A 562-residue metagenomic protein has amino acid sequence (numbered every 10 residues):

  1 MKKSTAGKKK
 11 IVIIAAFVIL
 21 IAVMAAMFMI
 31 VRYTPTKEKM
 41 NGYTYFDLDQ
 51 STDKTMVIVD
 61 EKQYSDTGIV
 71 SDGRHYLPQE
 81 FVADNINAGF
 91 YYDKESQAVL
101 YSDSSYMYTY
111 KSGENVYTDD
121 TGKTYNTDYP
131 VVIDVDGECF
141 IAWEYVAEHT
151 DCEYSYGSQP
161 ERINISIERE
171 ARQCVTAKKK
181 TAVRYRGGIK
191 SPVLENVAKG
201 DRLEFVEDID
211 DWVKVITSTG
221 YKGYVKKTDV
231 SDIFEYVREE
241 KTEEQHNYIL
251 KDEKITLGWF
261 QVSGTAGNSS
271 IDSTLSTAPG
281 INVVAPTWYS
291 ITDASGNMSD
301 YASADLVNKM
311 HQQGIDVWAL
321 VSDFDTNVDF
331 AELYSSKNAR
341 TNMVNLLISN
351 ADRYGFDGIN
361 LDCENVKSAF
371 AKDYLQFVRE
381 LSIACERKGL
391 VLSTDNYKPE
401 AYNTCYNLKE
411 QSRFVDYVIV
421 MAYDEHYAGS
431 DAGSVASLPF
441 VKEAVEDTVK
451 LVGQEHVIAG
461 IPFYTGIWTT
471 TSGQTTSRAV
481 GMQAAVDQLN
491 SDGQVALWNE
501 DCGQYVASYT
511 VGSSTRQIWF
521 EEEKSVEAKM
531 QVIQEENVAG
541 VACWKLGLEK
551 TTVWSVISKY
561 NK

Functional and structural regions predicted by a protein language model:
K2-I209, S231, R238-L250: Primary recognition of N-terminal secretory signal peptides and signal-anchoring hydrophobic helices
Y101, G200, V213-T217, V225: SH3/SH3-like beta-barrel fold
V175, T219-V230: A short macromolecule-binding patch
Y236-L346: Glycan-recognition patch characteristic of GH18 chitinases/ENGases and related GlcNAc/peptidoglycan-binding proteins
R238-K241, F463-K529, N561-K562: Glycan-binding loop/region signatures in secreted carbohydrate-active enzymes
S263-A278, S336-D352, E400-K409, E521-Q534: Short, acidic/polar
V284, L361, V418, A459 (+2 more regions): Conserved, mostly hydrophobic/aromatic
A294-Y301, N345, S368-L489: Substrate-binding surface in catalytic domains of secreted glycosidases
